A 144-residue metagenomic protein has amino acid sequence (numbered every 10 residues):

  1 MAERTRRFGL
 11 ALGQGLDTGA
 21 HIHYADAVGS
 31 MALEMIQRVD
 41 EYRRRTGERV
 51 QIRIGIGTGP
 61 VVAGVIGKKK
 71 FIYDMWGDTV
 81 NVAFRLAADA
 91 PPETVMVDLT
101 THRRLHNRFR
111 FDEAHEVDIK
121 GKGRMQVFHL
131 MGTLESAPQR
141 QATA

Functional and structural regions predicted by a protein language model:
M1-T5, L10-G19, P60-G67: Active-site loop/short helix in cyclic nucleotide turnover domains
F8-I54, D78-P91: Alpha-helical scaffold within the catalytic cores of cyclic-nucleotide enzymes
Q14, Y24, M31, Y42 (+4 more regions): Aromatic side chains
D17, K69-F71, A144: Short hinge/gating elements
G57: Canonical protein kinase catalytic loop motif
V61-A63, D74, A83, D89-A144: Cytosolic regulatory/linker segments at or just downstream of nucleotide-handling modules in signal-transduction
I66-G77: Short, surface-exposed loop/helix-turn segments at secondary-structure junctions that function as lids/hinges flanking
